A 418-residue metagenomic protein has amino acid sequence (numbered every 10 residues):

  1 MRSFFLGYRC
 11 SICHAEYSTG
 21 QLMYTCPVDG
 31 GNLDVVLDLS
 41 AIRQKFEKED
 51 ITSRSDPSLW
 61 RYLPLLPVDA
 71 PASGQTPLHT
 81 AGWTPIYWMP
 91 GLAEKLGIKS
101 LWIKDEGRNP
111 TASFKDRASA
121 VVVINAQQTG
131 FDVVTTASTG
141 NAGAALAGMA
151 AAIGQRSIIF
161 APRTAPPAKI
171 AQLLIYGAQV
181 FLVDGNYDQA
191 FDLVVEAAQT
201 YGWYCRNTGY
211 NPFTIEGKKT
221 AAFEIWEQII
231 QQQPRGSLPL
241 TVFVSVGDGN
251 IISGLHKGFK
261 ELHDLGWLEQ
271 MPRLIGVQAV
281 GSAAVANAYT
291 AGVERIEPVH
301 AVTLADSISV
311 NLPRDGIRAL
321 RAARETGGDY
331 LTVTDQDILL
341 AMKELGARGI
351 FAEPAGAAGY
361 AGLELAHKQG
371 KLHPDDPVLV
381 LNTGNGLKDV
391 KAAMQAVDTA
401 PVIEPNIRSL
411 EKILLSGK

Functional and structural regions predicted by a protein language model:
M1-K418: PLP-dependent amino-acid enzyme catalytic core
